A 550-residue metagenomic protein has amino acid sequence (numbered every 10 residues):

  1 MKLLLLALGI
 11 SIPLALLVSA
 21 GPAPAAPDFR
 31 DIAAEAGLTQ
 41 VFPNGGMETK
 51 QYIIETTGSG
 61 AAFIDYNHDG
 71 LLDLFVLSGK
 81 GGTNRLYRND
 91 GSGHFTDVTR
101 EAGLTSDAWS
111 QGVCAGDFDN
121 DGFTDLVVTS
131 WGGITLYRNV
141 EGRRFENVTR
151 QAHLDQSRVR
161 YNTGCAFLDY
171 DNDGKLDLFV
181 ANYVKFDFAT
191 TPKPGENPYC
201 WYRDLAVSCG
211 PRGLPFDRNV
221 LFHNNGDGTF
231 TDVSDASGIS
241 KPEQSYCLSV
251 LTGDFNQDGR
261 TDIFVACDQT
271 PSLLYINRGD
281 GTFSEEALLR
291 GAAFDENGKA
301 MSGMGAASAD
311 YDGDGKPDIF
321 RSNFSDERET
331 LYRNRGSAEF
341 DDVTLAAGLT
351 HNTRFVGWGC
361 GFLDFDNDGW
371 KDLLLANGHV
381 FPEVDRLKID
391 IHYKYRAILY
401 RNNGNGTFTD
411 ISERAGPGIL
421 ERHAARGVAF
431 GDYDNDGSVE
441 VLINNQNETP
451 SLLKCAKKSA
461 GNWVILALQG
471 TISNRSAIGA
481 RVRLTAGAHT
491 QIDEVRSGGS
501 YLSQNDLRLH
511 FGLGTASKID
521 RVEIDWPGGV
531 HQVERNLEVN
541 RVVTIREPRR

Functional and structural regions predicted by a protein language model:
L6-S19: Bacterial N-terminal signal peptides
G21-R30, G82-V98, G133-V148, T191-G195 (+7 more regions): Beta-propeller blade repeat segments, especially FG-GAP/WD-type strand-to-loop junctions in 6- to 7-bladed propeller
A25-D28, G46, A347, P382 (+2 more regions): Gly/Ser/Thr/Pro-enriched helix-cap/hinge segments flanking short amphipathic alpha-helices
L38-G60, A102-C114, L154-A166, P215 (+7 more regions): Repeat-based blade/solenoid architectures
G58-H68, R88, W109-T124, R138 (+10 more regions): Beta-propeller blade termini
L71-S78, D121-S130, L178-N182, D262-C267 (+4 more regions): Hydrophobic beta-strand segments that make up the repeating blades of beta-propeller and related beta-repeat
V184-L214, A376-H392: Short, conserved, GDST-rich strand-edge loop motifs in beta-rich repeat architectures
L214, N225, S237-I398, N403-G404 (+1 more regions): Beta-propeller domains
